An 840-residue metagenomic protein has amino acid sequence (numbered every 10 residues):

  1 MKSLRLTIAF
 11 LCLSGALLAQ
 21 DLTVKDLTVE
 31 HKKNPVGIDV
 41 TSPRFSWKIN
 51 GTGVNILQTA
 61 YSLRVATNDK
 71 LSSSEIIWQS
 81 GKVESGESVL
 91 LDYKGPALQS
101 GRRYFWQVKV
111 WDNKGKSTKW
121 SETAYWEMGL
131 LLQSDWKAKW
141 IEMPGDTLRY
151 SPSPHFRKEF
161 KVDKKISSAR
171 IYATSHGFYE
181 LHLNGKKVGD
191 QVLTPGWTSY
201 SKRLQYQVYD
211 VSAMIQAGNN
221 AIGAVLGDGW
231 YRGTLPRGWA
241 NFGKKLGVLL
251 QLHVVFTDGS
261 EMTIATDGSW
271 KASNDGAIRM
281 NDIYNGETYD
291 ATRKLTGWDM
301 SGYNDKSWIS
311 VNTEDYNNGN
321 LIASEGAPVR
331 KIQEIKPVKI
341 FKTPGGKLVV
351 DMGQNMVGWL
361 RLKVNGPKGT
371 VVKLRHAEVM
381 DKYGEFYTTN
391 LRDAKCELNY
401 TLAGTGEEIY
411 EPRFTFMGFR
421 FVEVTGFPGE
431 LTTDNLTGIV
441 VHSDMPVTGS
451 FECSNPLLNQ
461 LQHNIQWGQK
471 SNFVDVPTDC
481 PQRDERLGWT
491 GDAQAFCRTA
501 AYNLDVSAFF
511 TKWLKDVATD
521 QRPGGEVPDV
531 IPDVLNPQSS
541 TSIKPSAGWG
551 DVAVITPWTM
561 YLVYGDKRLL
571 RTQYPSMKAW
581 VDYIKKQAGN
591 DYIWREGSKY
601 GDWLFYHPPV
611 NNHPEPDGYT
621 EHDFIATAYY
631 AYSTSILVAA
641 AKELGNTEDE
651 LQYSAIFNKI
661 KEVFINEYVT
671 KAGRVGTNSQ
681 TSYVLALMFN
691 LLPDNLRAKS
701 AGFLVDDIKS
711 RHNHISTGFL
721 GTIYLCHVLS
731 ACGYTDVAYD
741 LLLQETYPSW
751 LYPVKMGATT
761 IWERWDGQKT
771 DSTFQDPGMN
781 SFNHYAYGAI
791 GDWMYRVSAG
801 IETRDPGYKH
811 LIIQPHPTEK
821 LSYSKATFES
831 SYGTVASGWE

Functional and structural regions predicted by a protein language model:
M1-T23: Bacterial Sec-dependent N-terminal signal peptides
L22-D484, G491-D492, A508-F509, P528-L535 (+4 more regions): Extracellular/oxidizing-compartment recognition motifs
T147-S151, R170, V188, G196-Y200 (+19 more regions): Alpha-helix capping and helix-loop boundary segments enriched in small/acidic/polar residues
A169-A173, L183, W359-E378, F414 (+5 more regions): Alpha-helical support elements that line or immediately flank enzyme active sites and cofactor-binding pockets
F178, L249, A265-N274, F421 (+10 more regions): Active-site acid/base region of carbohydrate-active enzymes
I222, Y289-D290, D484-E485, A495 (+8 more regions): C-terminal capping/lid segments that line or modulate ligand- or cofactor-binding pockets
K244-H253, S260-G302, A323-E334, A655 (+1 more regions): Non-catalytic C-terminal accessory modules of carbohydrate-active enzymes
